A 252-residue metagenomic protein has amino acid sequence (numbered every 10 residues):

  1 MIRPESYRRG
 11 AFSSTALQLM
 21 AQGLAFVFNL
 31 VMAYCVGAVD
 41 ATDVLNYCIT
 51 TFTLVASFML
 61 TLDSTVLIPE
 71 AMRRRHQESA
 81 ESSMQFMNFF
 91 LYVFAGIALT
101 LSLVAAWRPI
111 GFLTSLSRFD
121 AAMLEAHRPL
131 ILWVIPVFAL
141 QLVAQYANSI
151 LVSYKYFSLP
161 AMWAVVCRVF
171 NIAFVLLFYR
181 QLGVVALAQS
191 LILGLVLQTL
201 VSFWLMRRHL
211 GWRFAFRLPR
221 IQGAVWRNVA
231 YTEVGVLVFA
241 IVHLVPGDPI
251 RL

Functional and structural regions predicted by a protein language model:
M1-Y7, W204-L244: Interhelical loop/hinge segments that connect adjacent transmembrane helices in multipass membrane
Y7-L67, I172, Y231-R251: Signature of the first transmembrane helix
R8-F12, N46, A80-G96, R128-I131 (+1 more regions): Interfacial transmembrane-helix starts/ends
F12-Q18, A147-L176: Alpha-helical transmembrane segments of multi-pass membrane transporters/permeases
M59-Y92, L116, S153-S158: Transmembrane-helix boundary and interhelical linker motifs in polytopic inner-membrane proteins
T100-A122: Short membrane-interface helical motifs at transmembrane helix boundaries in multi-pass membrane transporters
F119-A147, A173: Alpha-helical transmembrane segments of multi-pass membrane proteins
W163-L177, Q181-R208, N228: Hydrophobic alpha-helical transmembrane segments
